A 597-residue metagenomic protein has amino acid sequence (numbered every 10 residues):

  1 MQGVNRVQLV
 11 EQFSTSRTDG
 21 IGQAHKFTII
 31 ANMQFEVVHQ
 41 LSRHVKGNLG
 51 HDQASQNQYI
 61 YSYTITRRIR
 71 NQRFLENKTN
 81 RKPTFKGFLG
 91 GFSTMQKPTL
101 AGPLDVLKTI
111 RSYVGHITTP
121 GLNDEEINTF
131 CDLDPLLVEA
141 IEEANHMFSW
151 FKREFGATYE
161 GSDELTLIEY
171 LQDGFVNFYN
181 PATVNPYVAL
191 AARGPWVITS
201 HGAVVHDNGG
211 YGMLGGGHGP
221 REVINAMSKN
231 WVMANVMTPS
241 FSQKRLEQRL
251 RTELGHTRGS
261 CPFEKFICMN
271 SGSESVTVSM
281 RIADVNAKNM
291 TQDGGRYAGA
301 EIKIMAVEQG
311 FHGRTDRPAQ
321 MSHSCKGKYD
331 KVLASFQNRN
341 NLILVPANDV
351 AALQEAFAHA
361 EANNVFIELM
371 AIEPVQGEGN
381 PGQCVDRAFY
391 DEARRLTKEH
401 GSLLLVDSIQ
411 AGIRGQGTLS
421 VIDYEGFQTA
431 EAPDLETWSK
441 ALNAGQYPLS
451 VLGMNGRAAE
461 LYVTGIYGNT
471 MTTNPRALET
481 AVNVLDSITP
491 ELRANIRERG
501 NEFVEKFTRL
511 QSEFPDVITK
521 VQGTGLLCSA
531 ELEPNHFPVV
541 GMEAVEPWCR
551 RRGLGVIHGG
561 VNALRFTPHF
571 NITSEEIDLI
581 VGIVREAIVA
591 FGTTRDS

Functional and structural regions predicted by a protein language model:
L75, F85-F263: N-terminal glycine-rich, Lys/His-bearing helix-loop that initiates the first secondary-structure elements of many
Q96-G121, G217, E222, R251-A371 (+1 more regions): PLP-dependent aspartate aminotransferase-fold enzymes
A101-V106, P490, P568-S597: PLP-dependent enzyme catalytic core of the Aspartate aminotransferase-like
A226, T472-N495, R499: Structural motif of enzymes handling amino- and sulfur-group chemistry
R314-P318, G426-L461, T473-L478: Active-site PLP attachment segment
E373-D386, G401-F427: Conserved PLP phosphate-binding loop immediately N-terminal to the Schiff-base lysine helix in PLP-dependent enzymes
G500-E505, F514-W548, F570-E575: Conserved PLP-binding catalytic core of the aspartate aminotransferase-like
A530-N535, G555-V584: Conserved PLP-binding active-site segment of the aspartate aminotransferase-like
